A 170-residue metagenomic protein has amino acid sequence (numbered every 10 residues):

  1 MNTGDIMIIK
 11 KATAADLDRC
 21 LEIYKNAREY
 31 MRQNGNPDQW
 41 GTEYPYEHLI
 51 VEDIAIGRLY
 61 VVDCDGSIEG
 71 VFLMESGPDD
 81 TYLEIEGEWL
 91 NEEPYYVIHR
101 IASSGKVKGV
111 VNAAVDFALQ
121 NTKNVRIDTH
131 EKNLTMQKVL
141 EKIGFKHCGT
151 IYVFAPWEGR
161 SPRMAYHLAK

Functional and structural regions predicted by a protein language model:
M7, G66-V71, Y96: Glycine-rich phosphate/pyrophosphate-binding loop shared by adenosine-nucleotide-utilizing enzymes
I8-E22: A short beta-loop-alpha structural element at the N-terminal edge of CoA-dependent acyl/N-acetyltransferase catalytic
R28-L49: Conserved GNAT-fold acetyl-CoA-binding loop/helix
V61, S67-G77: Conserved beta-strand in the GNAT
L73-K106, W157-E158: Conserved acyl-donor/pantetheine-binding loop and adjacent beta-alpha core of acyl/acetyltransferases and related
S103-Q120, Q137-K142: Conserved acetyl-CoA-binding loop-helix of GNAT-fold acetyltransferases
Q120-K132: Conserved GNAT acetyl-CoA-binding A-motif
D128, K146-P162: Conserved catalytic-core motifs of GNAT/GCN5-like acyltransferases
